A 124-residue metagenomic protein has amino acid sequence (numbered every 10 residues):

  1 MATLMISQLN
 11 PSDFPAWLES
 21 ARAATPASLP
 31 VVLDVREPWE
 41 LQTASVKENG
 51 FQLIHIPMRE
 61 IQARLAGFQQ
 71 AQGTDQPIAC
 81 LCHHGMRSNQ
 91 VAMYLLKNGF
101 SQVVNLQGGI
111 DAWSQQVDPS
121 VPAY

Functional and structural regions predicted by a protein language model:
A2-P30, V35-I78, M86-Y124: Rhodanese-like catalytic fold shared by cysteine-dependent sulfurtransferases and DSP/PTP-type phosphatases
C82: Short cysteine clusters
